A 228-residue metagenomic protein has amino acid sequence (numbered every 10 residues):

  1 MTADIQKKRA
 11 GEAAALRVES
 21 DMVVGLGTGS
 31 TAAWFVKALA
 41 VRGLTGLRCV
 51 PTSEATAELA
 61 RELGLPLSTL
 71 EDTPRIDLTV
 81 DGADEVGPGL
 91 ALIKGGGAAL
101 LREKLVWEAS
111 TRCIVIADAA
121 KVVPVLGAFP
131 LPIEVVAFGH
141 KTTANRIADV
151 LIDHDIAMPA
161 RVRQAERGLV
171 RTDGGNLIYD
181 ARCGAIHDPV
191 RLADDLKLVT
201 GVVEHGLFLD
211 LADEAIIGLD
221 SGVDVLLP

Functional and structural regions predicted by a protein language model:
T2-K8, E54-P228: Conserved phosphate- and dinucleotide-binding cores of soluble alpha/beta proteins, encompassing both enzyme active
A3-S20, T28-T73: Active-site catalytic microenvironments in core metabolic enzymes, especially phosphate/sugar-handling
A14, L26-G29, C49, I93 (+2 more regions): Buried hydrophobic positions in well-ordered alpha/beta secondary-structure cores of metabolic enzymes
